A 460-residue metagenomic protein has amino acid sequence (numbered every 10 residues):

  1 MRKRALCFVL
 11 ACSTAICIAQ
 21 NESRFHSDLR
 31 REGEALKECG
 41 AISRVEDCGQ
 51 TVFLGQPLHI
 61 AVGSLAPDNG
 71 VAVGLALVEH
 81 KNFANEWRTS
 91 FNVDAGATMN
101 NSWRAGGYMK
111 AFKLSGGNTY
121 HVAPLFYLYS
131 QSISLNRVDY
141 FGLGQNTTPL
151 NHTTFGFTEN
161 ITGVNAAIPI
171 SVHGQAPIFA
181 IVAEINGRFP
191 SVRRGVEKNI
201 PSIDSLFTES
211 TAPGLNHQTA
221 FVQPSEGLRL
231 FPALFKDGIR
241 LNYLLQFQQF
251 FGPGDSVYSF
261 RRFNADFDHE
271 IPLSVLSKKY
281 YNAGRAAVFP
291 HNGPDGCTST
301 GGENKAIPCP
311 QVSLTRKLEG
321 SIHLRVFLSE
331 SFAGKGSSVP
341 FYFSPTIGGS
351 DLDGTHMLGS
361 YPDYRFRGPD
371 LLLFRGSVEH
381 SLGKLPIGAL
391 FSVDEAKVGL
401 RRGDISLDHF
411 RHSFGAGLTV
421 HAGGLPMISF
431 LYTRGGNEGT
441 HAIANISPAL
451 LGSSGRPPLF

Functional and structural regions predicted by a protein language model:
L10-A19: Hydrophobic h-region of N-terminal signal peptides that target proteins for export in Gram-negative bacteria
I18-L125, V182-E184, V192-I239, T355 (+7 more regions): Outer-membrane beta-barrel initiation region
F25, R31, K37-S43, D204-P386 (+4 more regions): C-terminal outer-membrane beta-barrel translocator/porin domains of Gram-negative envelope proteins and their
G63-L65, V93-A97, G116, L150-G156 (+8 more regions): Outer-membrane beta-barrel proteins
S64-D68, E79-K81, A95-N101, A111-K113 (+13 more regions): Transmembrane beta-strands of outer-membrane beta-barrel pores
L75, V93, G107-M109, T162-A166 (+6 more regions): Membrane-embedded beta-strands of outer-membrane beta-barrel proteins, especially the hydrophobic/small aromatic
G96, I133-L143, T148-G163, R194-S202 (+4 more regions): Extracellular/periplasm-exposed beta-strand and loop segments of Gram-negative cell-envelope proteins, dominated by
L114-T162, R325-T346, I428-S447, F460: Outer-membrane beta-barrel translocator/channel fold
